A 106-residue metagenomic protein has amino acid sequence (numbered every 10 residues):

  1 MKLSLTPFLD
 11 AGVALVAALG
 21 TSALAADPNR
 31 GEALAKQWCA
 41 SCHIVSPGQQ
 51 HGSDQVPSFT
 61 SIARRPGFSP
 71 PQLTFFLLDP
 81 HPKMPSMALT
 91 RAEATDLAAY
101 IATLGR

Functional and structural regions predicted by a protein language model:
M1-G12: Bacterial N-terminal signal peptides that target proteins for export
D10-G20: Bacterial N-terminal signal peptides
A18-L34: Electrostatic cytochrome c docking/interface patches
L24, S58-S61, K83: Conserved beta-strand positions that form and line the central face of beta-propeller blades
E32, P47-F75: Gly/Gly-Pro-rich "capping" loops immediately C-terminal to redox-active cysteine motifs in periplasmic/lumenal
K36-V45, L97: The canonical Cys-X-X-Cys-His
P70-L78, T95-A98: An amphipathic alpha-helix signature
A88-R106: C-terminal capping alpha-helices of c-type cytochrome domains
